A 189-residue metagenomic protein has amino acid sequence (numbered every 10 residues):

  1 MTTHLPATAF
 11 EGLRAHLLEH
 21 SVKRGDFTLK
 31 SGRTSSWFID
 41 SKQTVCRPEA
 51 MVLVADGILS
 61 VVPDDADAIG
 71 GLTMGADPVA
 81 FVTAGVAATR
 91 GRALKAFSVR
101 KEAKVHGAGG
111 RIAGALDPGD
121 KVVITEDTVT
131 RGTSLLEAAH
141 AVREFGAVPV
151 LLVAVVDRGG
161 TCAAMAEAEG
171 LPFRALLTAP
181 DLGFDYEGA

Functional and structural regions predicted by a protein language model:
M1-D64: Active-site-facing substrate-recognition patch
T2-H16, A139-A189: PRPP-dependent phosphoribosyltransferase catalytic core
D56, S60, F81, G85-T89 (+2 more regions): Short, well-ordered alpha-helices that flank and scaffold nucleotide-derived cofactor binding pockets
P63-D67, D117-D120: Short helix-loop-beta connector
D65-G75, L151-V153: Short glycine-rich phosphate-binding loop at a beta-alpha junction
I69-G70, F97, V150, R174: Structural detector of well-ordered beta-strand residues that form the stable sheet scaffold of enzyme domains
V79-V123, T130-L136, G188: Short, glycine/charge-rich flexible loops or terminal/linker lids adjacent to PRPP-binding catalytic cores
